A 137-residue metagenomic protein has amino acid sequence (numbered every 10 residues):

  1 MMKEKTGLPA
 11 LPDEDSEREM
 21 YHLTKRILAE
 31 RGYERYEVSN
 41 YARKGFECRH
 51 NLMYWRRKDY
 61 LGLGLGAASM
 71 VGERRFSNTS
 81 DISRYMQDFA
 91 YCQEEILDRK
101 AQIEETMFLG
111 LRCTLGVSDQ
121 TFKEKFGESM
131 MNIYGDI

Functional and structural regions predicted by a protein language model:
M1-M131: C-terminal scaffold of the Radical SAM
M131-I137: Short, intrinsically disordered, charge-balanced linker/junction segments flanking boundaries in proteins
